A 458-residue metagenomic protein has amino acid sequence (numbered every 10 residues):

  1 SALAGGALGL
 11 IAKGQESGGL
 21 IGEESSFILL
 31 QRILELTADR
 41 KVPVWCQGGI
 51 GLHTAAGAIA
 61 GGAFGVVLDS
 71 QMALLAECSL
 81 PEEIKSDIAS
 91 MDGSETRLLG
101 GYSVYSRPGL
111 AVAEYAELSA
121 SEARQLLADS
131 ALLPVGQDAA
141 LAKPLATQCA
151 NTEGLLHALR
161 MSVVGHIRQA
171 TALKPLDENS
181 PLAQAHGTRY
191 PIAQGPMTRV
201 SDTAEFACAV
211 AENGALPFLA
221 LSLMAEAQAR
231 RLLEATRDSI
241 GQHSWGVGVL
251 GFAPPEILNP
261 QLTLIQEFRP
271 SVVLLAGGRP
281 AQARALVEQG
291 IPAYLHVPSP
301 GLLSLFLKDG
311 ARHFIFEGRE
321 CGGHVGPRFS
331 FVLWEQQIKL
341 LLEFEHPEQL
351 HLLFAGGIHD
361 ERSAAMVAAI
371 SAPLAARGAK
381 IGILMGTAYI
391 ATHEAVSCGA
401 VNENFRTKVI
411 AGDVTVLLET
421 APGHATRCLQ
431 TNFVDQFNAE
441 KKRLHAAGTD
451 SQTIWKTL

Functional and structural regions predicted by a protein language model:
S1-K41, R124-Q349: Active-site entrance/lid segments in N-terminal catalytic domains of soluble metabolic enzymes
A4, S17-W45, G51-A185, R189 (+4 more regions): Conserved active-site-proximal phosphate/metal-binding subdomains
G14, C46-G48, S70, G277 (+4 more regions): Short, structured patches in soluble enzyme cores that scaffold and shape functional sites
I50-L52, R199-V200, R279, G357-D360: Gly/Ser/Thr-rich loops at beta-strand to alpha-helix junctions that form or flank small-molecule/cofactor-binding
